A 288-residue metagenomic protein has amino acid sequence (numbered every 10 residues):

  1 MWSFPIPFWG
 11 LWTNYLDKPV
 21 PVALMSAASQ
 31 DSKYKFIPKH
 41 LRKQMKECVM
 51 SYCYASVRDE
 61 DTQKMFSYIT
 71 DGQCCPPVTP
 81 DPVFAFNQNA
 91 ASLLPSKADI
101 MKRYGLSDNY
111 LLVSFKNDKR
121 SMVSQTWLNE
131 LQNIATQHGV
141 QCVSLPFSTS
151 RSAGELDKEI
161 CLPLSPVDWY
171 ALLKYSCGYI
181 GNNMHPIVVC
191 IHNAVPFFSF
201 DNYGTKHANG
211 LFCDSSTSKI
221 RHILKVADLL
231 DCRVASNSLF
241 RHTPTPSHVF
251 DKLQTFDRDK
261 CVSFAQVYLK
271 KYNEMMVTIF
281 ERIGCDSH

Functional and structural regions predicted by a protein language model:
M1-H288: Active-site anion-handling motifs in enzyme catalytic cores
